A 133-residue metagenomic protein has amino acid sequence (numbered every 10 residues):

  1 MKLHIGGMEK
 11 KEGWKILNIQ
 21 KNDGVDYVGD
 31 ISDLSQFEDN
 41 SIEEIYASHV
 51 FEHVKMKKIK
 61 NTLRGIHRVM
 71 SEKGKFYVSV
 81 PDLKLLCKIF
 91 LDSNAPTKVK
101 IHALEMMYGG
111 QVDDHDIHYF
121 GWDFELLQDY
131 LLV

Functional and structural regions predicted by a protein language model:
K2-L86, E125: Conserved SAM-binding loop
K57-V133: S-adenosyl-L-methionine-dependent methyltransferase catalytic module, highlighting the catalytic core
